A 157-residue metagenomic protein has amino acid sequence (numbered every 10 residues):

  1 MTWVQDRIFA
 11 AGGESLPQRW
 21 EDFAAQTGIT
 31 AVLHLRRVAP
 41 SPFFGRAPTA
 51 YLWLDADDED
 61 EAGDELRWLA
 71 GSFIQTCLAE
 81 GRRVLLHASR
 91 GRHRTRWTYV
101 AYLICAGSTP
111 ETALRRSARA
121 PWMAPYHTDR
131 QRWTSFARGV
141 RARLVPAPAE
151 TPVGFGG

Functional and structural regions predicted by a protein language model:
M1-L86, A101-R138: Cysteine-based protein phosphatase catalytic domain of the PTP/DSP
A88-R90: Short, well-ordered beta-to-alpha junction loops that form the rim of enzyme active sites and present histidine/acidic
R92-W97: Glycine-rich nucleophile elbow surrounding the catalytic serine of serine-hydrolase chemistry
Y126-G157: Charged C-terminal helix
